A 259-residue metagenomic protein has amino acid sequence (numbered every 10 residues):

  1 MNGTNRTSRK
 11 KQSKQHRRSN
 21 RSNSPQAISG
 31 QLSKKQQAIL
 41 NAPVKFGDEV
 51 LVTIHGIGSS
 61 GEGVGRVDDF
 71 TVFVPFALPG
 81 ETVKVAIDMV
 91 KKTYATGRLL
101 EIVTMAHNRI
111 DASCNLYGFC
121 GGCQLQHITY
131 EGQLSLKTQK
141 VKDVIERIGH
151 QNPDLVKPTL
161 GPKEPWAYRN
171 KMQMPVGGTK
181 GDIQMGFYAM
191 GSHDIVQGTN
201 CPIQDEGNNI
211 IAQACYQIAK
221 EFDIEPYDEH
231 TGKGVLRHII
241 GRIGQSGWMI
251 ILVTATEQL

Functional and structural regions predicted by a protein language model:
N2-L259: Accessory RNA-recognition modules of RNA-modification enzymes
